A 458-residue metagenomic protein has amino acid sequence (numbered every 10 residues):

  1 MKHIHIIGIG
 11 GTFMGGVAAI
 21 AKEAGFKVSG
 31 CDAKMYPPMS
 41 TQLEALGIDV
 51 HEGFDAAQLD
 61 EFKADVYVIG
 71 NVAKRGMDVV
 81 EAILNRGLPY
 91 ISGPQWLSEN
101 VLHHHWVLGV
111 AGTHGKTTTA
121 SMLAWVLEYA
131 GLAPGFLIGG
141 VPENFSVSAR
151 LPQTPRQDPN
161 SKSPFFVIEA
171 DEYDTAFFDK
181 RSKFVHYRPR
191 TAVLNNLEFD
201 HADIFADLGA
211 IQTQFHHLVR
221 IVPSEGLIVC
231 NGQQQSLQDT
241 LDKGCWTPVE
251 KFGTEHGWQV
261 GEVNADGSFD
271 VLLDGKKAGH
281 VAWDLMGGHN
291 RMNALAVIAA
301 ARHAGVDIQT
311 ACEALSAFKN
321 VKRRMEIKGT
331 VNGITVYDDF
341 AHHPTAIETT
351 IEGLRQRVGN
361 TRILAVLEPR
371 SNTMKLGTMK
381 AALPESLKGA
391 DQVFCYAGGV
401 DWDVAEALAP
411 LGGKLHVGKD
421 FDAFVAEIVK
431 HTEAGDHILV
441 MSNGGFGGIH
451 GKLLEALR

Functional and structural regions predicted by a protein language model:
M1-H51, K63-D65, N85-L88, Q157-P159 (+6 more regions): ATP-dependent carboxylate-amine ligase
I20-E23, Q58, N71-C230, S236-T247 (+2 more regions): Phosphate-binding loop of NTP-binding sites
A33-Y36, F54-A56, N71-K74, Q95 (+3 more regions): Short, polar loop motifs at secondary-structure junctions
P38, D60, N100, N144-F145 (+3 more regions): Generic structural signal for helix capping and beta-alpha/helix-loop junctions
H51-D55, G93-S98, L137-G140, G244-N264 (+3 more regions): Beta-strand->loop->alpha-helix junctions that form or flank phosphate-binding loops in nucleotide-handling enzymes
E52, I69, S92, G109 (+9 more regions): Structural signal for conserved beta-strand scaffold positions within catalytic alpha/beta enzyme cores
H103-W106, L273-W283, G329-I334: Glycine/charged-rich beta-loop-alpha catalytic/anionic-binding loops adjacent to active sites
V260-G279: Acidic-glycine-rich active-site phosphate/pyrophosphate-binding loop
